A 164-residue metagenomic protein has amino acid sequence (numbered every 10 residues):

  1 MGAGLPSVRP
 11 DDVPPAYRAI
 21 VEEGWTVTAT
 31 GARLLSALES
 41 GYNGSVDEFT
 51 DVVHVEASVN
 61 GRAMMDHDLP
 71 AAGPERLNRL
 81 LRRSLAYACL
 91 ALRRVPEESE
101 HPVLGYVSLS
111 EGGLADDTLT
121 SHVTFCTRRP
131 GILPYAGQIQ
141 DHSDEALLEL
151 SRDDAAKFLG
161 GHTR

Functional and structural regions predicted by a protein language model:
M1-A63: N-terminal leader/targeting segments
G2-G4, G24, G31, G41-G44 (+7 more regions): Residue-identity detector for glycine
E22-E23, E39, E48, E56 (+5 more regions): Glutamate identity and glutamate-enriched acidic tracts
V55-N78: A short, surface-exposed helix-loop junction/capping segment
R79-R83, C89-R164: Acidic, proline/glycine-rich low-complexity IDRs
